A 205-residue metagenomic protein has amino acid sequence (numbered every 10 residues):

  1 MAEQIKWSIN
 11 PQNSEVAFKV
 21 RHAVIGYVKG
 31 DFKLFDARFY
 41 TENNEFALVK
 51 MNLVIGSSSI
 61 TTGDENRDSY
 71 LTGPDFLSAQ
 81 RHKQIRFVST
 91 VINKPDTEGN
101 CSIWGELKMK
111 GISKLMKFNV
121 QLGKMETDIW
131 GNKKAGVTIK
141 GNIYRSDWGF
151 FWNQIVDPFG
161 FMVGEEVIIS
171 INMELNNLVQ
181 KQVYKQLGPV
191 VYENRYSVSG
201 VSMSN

Functional and structural regions predicted by a protein language model:
M1-N205: Low-complexity, acidic/polar, glycine-enriched regions of mature
